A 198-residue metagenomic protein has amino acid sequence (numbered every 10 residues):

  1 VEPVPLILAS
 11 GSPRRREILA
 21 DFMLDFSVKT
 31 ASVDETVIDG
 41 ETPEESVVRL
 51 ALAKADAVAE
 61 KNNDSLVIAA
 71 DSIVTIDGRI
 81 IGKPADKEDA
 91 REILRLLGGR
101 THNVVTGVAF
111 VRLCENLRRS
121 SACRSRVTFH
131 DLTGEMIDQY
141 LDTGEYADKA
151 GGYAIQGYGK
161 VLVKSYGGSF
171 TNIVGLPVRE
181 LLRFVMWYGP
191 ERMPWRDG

Functional and structural regions predicted by a protein language model:
E2-I7, G40-G198: Anionic-ligand binding patches
E2-L24: N-terminal beta1-alpha1 ligand-phosphate binding loop
G11, A31, L113: Cofactor-binding loop segments of dinucleotide-utilizing enzymes, especially the Rossmann-like FAD- and NAD(P)+-binding
R15, E35-V37, L117: Flexible, glycine-rich phosphate/dinucleotide-binding loops and adjacent beta-alpha linkers at cofactor/substrate
E17-D21, I38-D39, E60-K61: Short loop/helix-cap segments at secondary-structure boundaries that form the rim of catalytic
L24-D25, A154: A generic short alpha-helical patch detector that favors 3-5-residue windows in or near N-terminal regions
F26-S27, S72: Short, solvent-exposed secondary-structure junction/capping segments
S27-T36: A short beta-strand-loop structural module common to alpha/beta enzyme folds
